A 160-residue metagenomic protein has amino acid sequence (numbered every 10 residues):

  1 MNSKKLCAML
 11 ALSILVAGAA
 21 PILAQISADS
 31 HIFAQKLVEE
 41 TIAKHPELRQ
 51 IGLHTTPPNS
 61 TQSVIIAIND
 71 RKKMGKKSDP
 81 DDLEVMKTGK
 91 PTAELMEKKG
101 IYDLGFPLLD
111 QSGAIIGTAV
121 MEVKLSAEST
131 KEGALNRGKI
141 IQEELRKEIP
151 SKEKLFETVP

Functional and structural regions predicted by a protein language model:
M1-L10: Bacterial N-terminal signal peptides that target proteins for export
M9-G18: Bacterial N-terminal signal peptides
A19-A24: Sec/Tat signal peptide C-region and signal peptidase I cleavage site
S27-Q35, K124-P160: Juxtadomain coupling helices with adjacent low-complexity linkers
E39-T61, I140, K147, S151-L155: Short N-terminal helix-loop-first-beta-strand/juxtamembrane motif that initiates sensory/input modules
I68-E97, G138-I140: Extracytoplasmic/periplasmic sensor domains and loops in membrane signaling proteins
K99-P107: A short beta-strand signature within small-molecule sensing/ligand-binding domains used in signal transduction
G117-T118: Short glycine-/small-residue motifs
